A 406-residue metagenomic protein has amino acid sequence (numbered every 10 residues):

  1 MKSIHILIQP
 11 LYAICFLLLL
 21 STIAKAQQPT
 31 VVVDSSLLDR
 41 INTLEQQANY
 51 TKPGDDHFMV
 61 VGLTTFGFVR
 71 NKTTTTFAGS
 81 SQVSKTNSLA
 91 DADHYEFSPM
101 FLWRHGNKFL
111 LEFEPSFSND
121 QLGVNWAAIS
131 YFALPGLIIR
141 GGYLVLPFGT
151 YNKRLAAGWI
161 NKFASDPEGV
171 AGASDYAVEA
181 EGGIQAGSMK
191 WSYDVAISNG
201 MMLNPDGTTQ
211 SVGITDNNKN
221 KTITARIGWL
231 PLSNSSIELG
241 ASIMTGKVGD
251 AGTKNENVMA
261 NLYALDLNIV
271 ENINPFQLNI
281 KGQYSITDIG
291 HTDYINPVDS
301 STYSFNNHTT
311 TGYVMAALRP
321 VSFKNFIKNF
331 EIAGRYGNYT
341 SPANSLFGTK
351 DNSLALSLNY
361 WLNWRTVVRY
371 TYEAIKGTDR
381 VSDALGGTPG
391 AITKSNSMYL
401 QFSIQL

Functional and structural regions predicted by a protein language model:
M1-I41: Cleavable N-terminal export/targeting peptides
A24-T65: N-terminal periplasmic/intermembrane-space "pro-region" immediately following the signal or transit peptide
P29-V32, T73, T86, A127-F132 (+3 more regions): Outer-membrane beta-barrel pore domains
V33, L38-R40, E45-A48, K190-S192 (+2 more regions): Short, structured loop/turn "capping" segments at alpha-beta junctions
P53-A78, T86-L203, K219-S236, Y313-V321 (+4 more regions): Outer membrane beta-barrel
G169, V212, D216, F305: Glycine- and other small-residue-rich loops at beta-strand/loop junctions that grip anionic moieties
L203-K254, V258: Loop-centered beta-sheet repeat module
